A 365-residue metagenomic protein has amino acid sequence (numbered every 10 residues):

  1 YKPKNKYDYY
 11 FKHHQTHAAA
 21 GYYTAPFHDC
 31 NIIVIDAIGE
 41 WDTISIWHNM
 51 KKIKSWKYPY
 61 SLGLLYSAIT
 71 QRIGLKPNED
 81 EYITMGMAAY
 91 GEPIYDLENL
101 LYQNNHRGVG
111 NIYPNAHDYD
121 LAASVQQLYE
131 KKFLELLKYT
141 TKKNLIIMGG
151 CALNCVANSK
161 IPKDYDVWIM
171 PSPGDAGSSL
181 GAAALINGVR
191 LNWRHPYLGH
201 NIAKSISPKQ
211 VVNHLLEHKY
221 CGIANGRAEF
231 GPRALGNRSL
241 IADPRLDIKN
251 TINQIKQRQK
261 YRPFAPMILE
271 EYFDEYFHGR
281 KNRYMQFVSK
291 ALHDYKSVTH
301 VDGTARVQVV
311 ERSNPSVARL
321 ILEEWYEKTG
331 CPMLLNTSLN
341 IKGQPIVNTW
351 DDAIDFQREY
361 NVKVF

Functional and structural regions predicted by a protein language model:
Y1-K4, L97-H117: Glycine/proline-rich, flexible active-site/cofactor-binding loop segments that harbor closely spaced acidic
P3-F11, Q15-N99, L153-N154, N158-F365: Flexible beta->alpha loop and helix N-cap segments adjacent to enzyme active/binding sites
F11, N115-K131, E311, P315: Short acidic-aromatic active-site loops that bind/stabilize oxyanions
I69, F133, G150: Conserved hydrophobic/aromatic pocket- or pore-lining residues that grip, position, or stack substrates in active sites
G108-S124, H300-R306: Gly-rich Lys/Arg/Thr-decorated short loops/hinges at beta-loop-alpha junctions or inter-strand turns that position
A123-L145: Phosphate/ATP-binding catalytic cores across multiple sugar-kinase/actin-like superfamilies, primarily ASKHA
L145-N154: Glycine-rich beta-strand-to-loop/alpha-helix junction loops that act as flexible
